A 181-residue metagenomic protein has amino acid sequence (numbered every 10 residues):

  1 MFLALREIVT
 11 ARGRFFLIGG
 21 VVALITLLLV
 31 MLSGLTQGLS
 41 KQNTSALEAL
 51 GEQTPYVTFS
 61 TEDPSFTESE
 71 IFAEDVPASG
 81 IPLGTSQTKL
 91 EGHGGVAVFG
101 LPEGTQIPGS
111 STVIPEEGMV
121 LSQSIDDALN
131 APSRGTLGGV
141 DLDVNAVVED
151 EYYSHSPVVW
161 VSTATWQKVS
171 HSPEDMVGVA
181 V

Functional and structural regions predicted by a protein language model:
M1-L29, S40: N-terminal Sec/SRP start-transfer signal
M1-L5, T61, S122-A128: Short N-terminal helix-initiation segments at or just after the protein's N-terminus
T10, L24, I81-L83, L121: Single, functionally critical "micro-switch" positions that shape active/binding sites and transmembrane helices
V21-L24, P55-Y56, S172-E174: A short alpha-helix capping/helix-coil boundary motif
T26-A97: Hydrophobic, regular-secondary-structure patches
E52, Q87-V181: Basic-flanked hydrophobic alpha-helices used for secretion and membrane insertion
